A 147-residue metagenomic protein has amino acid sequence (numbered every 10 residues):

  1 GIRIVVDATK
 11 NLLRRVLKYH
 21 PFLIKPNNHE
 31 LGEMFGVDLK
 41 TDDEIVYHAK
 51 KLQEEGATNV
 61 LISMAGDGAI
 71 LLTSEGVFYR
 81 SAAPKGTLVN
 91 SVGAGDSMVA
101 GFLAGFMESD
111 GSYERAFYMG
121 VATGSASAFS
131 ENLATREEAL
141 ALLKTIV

Functional and structural regions predicted by a protein language model:
G1-D43: Conserved beta-alpha-beta core of the PfkB/ribokinase-like small-molecule kinase fold
R14-R15, D42-V147: Conserved phosphate-binding/catalytic region of the ribokinase-like
